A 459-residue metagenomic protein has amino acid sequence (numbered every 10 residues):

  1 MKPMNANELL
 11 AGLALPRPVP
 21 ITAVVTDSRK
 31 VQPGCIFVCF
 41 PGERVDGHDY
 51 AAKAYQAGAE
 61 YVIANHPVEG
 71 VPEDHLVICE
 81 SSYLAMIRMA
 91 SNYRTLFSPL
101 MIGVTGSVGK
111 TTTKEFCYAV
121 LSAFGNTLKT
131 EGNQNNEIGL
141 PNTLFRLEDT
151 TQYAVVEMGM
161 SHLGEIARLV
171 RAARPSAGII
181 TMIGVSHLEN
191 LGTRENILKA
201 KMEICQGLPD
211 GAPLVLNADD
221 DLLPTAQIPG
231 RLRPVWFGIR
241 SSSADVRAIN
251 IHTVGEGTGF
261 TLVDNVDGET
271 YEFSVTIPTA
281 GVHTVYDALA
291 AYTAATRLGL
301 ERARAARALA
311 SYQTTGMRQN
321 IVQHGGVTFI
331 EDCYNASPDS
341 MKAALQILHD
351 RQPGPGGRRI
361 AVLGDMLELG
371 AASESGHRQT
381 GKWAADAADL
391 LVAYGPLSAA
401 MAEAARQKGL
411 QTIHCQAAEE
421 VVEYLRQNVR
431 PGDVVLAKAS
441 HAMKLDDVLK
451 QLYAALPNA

Functional and structural regions predicted by a protein language model:
M1-R88, K382-D386, L390, Y394-A399: N-terminal leader/targeting and accessory segments in enzymes
C35, A54, M89, V104 (+13 more regions): Residue-level signal for inorganic ion chemistry
G42-V45, T314-T315, C333-L410, S440 (+1 more regions): Active-site beta-alpha connecting loops in nucleotide-dependent enzymes
A64, V68-E73, I179-F329, D350 (+4 more regions): Acidic, Mg2+-coordinating active-site environments of NTP-dependent enzymes
V77-S81, T412-V421: Short acidic-hydrophobic, aromatic-tinged amphipathic segments that line or gate anion-handling sites
L84-A218, P224-R231, A295, Q427 (+1 more regions): Phosphate-binding loop of NTP-binding sites
V104, G316-R318, A442-V448, A459: ATP-dependent carboxylate/acyl-activation modules
